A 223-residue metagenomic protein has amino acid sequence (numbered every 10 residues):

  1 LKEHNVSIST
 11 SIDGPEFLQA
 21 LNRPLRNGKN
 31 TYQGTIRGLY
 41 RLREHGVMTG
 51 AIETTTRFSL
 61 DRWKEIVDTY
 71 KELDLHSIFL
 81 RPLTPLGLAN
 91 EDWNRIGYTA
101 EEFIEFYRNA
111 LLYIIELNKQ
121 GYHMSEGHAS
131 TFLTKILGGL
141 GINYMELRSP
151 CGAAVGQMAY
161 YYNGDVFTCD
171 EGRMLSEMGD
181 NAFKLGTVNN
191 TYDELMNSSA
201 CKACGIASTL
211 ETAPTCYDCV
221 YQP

Functional and structural regions predicted by a protein language model:
K2-F17, L75-P85: Non-cysteine beta-strand/loop elements that form the S-adenosyl-L-methionine
H4-N5, V47, D74, T215: Short loop/turn motifs at secondary-structure junctions
S7-S9, T35-L39: A conserved non-catalytic segment of reverse transcriptases and RNA-directed RNA polymerases corresponding to the late
N22-Q33, Y40, E44-A154, A159-V166 (+1 more regions): Radical SAM enzyme [4Fe-4S]-AdoMet core and its adjacent flexible, acidic and glycine-rich loops/tails across
R148, G172-V220: Membrane-interface junctions of multi-pass transporters
A154-Q157, Y161-N163, E211-C216, Q222: Active-site lining segments that contact anionic ligands and/or coordinate catalytic metals
